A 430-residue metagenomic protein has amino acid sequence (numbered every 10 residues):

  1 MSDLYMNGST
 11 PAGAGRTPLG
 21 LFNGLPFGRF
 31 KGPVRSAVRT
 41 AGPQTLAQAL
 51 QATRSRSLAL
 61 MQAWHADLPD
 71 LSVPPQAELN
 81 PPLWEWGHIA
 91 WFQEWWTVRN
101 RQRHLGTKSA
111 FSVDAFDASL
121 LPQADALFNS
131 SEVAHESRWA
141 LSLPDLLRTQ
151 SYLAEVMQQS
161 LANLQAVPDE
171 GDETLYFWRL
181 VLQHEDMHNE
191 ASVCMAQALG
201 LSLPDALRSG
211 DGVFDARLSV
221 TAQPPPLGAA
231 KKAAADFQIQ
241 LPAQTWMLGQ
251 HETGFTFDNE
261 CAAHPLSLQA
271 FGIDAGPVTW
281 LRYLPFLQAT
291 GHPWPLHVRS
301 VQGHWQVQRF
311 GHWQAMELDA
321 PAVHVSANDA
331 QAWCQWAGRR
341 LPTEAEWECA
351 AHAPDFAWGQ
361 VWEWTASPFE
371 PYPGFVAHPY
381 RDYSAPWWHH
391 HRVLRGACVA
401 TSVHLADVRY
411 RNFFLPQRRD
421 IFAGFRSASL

Functional and structural regions predicted by a protein language model:
S2-G24, A47, Q51, S55 (+7 more regions): Short, contiguous alpha-helical
F27-G42, S209: Short, contiguous pre-domain boundary segments
R99-W139, L146-D169, F271-E348: Active-site microenvironments of metalloenzymes and redox enzymes
L203-W246: Flexible inter-domain linker/hinge segments
G210, C261-H264, A289-W294, A357-L430: Surface-exposed recognition segments
A243-A263, V301-Q308: Short acidic N-proximal helix/loop "leader" segments that mark the beginning of a domain or an inter-domain linker
W246-L248, I273, A322, A330 (+3 more regions): Bulky hydrophobic/aromatic "packing anchor" residues in well-ordered structure
L318-D319, A345-W358, P373, W388: Short, well-ordered junction/capping motifs at the entry into regular secondary structure
